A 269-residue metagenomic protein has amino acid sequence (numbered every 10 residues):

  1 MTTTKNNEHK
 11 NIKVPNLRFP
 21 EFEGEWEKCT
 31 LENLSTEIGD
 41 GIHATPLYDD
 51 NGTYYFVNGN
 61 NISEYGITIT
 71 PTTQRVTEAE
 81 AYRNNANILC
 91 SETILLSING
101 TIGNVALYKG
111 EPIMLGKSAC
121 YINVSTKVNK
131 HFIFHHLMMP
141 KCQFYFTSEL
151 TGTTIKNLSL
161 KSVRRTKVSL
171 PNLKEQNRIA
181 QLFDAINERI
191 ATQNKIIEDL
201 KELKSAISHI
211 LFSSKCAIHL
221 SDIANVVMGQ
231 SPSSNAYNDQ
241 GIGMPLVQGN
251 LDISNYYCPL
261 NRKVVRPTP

Functional and structural regions predicted by a protein language model:
M1-K10, V14: Intrinsically disordered, low-complexity and often Lys/Arg-enriched segments
T4-N6, A106-L107, T151-K156: Short beta-strand/turn micro-motifs at beta-sheet edges
K5, I42-H43, Y82-R83, D184 (+1 more regions): Short, solvent-exposed loop/turn positions at domain surfaces that link secondary-structure elements or cap domain
N11-P15, I98, I113-C120, K130 (+2 more regions): A short glycine-rich beta-alpha junction/loop motif
N11-V14, R18-E32, I133, K167-A206: Amphipathic alpha-helical segments
N16-G41, R165, I210-Q230: Non-catalytic DNA-recognition/assembly elements of restriction-modification systems
E32-T36, T45-E80, A224, S233-R266: DNA target-recognition patches
N58-G59, I69-P140, Q248-S254, C258-P269: A short beta-sheet element
